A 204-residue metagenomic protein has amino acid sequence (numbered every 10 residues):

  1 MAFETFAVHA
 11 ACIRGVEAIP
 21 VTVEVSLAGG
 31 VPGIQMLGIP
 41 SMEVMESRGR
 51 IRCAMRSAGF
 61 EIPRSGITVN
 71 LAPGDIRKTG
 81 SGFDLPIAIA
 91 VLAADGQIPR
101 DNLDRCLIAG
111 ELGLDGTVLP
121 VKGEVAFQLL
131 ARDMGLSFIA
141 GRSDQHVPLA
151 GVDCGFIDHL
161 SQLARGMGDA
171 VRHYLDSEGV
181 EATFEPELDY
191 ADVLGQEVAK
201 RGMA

Functional and structural regions predicted by a protein language model:
M1-A204: Peripheral, non-AAA+ core regions of ATP-driven protein-machinery
